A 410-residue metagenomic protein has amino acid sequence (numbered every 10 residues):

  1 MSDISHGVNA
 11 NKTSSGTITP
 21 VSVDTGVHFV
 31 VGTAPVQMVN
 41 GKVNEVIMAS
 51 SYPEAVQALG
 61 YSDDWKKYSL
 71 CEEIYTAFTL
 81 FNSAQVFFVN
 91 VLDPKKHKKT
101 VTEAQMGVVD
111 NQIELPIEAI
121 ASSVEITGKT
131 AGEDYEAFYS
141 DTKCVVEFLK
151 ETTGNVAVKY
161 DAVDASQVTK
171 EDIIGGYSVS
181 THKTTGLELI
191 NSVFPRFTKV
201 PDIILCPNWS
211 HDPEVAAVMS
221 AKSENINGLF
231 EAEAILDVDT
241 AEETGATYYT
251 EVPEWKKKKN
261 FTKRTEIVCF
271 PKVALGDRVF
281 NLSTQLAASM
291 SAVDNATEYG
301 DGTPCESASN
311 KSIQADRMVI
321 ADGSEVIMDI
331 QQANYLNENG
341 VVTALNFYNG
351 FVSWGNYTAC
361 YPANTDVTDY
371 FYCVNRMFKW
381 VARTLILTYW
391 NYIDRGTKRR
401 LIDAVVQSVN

Functional and structural regions predicted by a protein language model:
M1-V43, I47-P53, G60, K66-H97 (+3 more regions): A glycine- and small-residue-enriched flexible loop/hinge signal that marks low-structured segments
I74-Y75, L80-F138, T152, K159-S166: Extended beta-strand solenoid/passenger and fiber regions
D93, A137, D141, V145-V146 (+1 more regions): Long, contiguous, compositionally biased segments that the model treats as domain-scale units
Q105-V109, E136-C144, L149-T152, T240-E242 (+1 more regions): Short, ordered beta-strand-loop transition motifs
V108-L115, T142-K150, V342-Y361: Generic recognition of long tandem-repeat/solenoid scaffolds
Y392-R399: Hydrophobic alpha-helical bundle architecture
R400-N410: Short, hydrophobic/π-rich interface segment
